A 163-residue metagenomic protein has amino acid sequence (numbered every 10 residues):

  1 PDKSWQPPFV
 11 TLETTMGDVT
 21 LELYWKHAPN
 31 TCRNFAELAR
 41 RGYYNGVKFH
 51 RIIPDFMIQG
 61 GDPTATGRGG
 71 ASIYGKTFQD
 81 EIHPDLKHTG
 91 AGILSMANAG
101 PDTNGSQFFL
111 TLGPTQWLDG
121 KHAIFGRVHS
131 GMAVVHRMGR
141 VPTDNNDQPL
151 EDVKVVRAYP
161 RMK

Functional and structural regions predicted by a protein language model:
P1-K163: Cyclophilin-like peptidyl-prolyl cis-trans isomerases
